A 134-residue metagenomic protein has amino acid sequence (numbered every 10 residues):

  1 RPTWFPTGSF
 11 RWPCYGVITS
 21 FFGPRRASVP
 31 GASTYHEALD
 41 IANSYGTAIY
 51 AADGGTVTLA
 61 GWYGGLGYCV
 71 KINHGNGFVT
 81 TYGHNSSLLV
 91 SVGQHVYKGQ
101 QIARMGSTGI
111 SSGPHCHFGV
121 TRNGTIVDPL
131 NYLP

Functional and structural regions predicted by a protein language model:
R1-F5: Alpha-helical oligomerization segments with coiled-coil/rod-like character
G8-P134: Catalytic cores of peptidoglycan-degrading enzymes
